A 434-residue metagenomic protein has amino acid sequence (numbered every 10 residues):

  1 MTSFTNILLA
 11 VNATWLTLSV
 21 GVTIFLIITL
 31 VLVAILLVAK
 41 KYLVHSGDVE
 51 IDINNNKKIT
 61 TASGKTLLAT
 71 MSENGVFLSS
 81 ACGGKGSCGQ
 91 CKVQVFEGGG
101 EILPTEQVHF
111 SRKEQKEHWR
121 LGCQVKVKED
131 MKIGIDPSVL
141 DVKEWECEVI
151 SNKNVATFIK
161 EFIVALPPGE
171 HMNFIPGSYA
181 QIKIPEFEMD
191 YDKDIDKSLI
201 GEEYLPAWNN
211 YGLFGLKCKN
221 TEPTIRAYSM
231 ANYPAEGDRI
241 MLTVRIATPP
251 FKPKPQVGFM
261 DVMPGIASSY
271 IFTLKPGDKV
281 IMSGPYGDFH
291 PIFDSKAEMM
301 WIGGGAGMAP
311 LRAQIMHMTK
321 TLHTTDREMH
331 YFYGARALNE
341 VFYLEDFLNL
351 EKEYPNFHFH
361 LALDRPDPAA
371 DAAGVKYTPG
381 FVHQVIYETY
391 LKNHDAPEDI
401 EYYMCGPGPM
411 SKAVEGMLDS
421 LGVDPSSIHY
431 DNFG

Functional and structural regions predicted by a protein language model:
T2-G84, V95-K116, K320, T325-G434: Reductase modules of NAD(P)H-dependent flavoproteins
L32-V38, V108-E170, D190: Fe-S ferredoxin-like electron-transfer domains and their immediately adjacent linker/connector regions across
S80-G89, G122-K126: Cysteine-centered iron-sulfur cluster-binding motifs in ferredoxin-type domains/subunits of redox enzymes
Q90, K132, Y179, P276-K279: Residue-level marker of beta-strand positions
E148-P276, R336, A362-P366: Ferredoxin-reductase
Y270, S283-A297: A short, basic/flexible loop-to-alpha-helix module at the beginning of a structural domain
